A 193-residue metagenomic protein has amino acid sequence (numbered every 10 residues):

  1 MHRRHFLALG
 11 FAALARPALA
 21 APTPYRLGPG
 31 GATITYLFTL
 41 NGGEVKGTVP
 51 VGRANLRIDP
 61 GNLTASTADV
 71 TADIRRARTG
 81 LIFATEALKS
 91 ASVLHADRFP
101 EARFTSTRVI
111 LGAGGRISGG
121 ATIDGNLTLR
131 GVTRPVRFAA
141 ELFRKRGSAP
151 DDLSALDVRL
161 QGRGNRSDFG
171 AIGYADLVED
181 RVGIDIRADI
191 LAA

Functional and structural regions predicted by a protein language model:
H5-A21: N-terminal export signals
A20-A193: Low-complexity, acidic/polar, glycine-enriched regions of mature
